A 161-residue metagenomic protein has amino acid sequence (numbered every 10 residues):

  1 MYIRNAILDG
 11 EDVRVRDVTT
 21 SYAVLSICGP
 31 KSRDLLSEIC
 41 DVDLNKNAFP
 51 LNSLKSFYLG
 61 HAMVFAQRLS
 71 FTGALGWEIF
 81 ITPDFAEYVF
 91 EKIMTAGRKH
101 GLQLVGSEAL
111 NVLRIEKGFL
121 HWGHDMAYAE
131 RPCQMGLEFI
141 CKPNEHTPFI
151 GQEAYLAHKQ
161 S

Functional and structural regions predicted by a protein language model:
M1-S161: Conserved, structured C-terminal
